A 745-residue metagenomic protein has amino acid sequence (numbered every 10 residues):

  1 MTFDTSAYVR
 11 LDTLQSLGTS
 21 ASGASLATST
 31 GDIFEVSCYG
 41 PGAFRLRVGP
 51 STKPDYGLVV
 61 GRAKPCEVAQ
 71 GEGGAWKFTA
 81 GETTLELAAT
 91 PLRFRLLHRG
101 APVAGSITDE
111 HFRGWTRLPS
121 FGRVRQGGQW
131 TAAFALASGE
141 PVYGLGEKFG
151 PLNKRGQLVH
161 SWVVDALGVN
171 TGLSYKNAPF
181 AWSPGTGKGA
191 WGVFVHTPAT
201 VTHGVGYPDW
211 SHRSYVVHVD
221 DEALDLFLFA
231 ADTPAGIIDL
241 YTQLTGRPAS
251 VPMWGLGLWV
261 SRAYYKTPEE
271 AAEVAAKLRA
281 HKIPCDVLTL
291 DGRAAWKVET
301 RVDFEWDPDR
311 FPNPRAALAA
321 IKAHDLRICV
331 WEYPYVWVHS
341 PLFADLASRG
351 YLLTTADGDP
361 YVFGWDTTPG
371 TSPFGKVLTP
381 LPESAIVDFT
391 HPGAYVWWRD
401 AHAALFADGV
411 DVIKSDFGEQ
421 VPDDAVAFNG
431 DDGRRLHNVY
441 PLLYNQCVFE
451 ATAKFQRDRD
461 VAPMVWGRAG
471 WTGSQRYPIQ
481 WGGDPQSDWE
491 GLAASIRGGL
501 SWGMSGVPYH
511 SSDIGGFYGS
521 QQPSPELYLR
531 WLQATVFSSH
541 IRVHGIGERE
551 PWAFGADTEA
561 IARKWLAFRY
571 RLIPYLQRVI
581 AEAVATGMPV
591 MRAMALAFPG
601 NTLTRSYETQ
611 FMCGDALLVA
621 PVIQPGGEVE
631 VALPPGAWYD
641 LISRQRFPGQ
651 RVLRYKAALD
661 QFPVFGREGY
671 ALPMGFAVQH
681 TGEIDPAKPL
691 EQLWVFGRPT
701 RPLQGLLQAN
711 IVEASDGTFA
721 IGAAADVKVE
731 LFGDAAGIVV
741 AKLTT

Functional and structural regions predicted by a protein language model:
M1-T245, A249-G255, V260-A263, P268-A276 (+7 more regions): N-terminal accessory segment at the very beginning of proteins
T30-G31, E72-G73, T79-G81, T90 (+13 more regions): Short, well-ordered loop/turn elements at secondary-structure boundaries
S51, G57, H281-A562, A597-P599: Aromatic- and carboxylate-enriched substrate-binding clefts and catalytic-loop regions of carbohydrate-active enzymes
A89-P91, L173-Y175, K188, V219-D221 (+9 more regions): Short, solvent-exposed loop/turn segments at the edges of secondary structure
L92, G185-G187, P198-T200, T233 (+19 more regions): Short, glycine-/Ser/Thr-/acidic-enriched flexible segments
G156-V159, S174-N177, A272, Y395 (+4 more regions): Short, hydrophobic/amphipathic alpha-helical packing segments that form internal helix faces or helix-helix interfaces
E450-F455, P463, G470-Q480, G491-A494 (+2 more regions): Catalytic core of carbohydrate-active enzymes
